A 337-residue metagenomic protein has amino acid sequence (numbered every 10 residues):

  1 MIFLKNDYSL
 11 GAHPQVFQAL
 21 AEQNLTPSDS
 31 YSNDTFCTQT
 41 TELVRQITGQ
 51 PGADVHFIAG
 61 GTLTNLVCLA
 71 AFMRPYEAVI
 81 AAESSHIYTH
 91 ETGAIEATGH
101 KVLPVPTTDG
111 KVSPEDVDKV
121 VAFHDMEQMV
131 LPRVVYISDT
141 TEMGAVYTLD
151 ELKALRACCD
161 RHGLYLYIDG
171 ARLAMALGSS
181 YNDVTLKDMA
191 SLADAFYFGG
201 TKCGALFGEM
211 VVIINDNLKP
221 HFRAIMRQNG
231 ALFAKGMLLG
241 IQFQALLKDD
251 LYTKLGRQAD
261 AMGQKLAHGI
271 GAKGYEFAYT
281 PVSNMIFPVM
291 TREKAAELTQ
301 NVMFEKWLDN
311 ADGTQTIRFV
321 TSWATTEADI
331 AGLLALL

Functional and structural regions predicted by a protein language model:
L4, V112-G170: Active-site phosphate-binding strand-loop segment of PLP-dependent enzymes
H13-G60, S84-Y88, A94: Conserved N-terminal alpha-helix of the aminotransferase class I/II PLP-enzyme fold
F72-L131: PLP-dependent aminotransferase-like
R74-P75, Q264-L337: Conserved C-terminal alpha-helix-loop-beta "cap" of PLP-dependent enzymes that closes/shapes the active-site mouth
V79, V102-L103, L166-I168, F277 (+1 more regions): Hydrophobic beta-strand scaffold residues
P132-R133, T141, V146, V184-S283: Active-site C-terminal subdomain of aminotransferase-like
T148-A157, R161, R172-A195: Active-site pre-lysine segment of PLP-dependent enzymes
